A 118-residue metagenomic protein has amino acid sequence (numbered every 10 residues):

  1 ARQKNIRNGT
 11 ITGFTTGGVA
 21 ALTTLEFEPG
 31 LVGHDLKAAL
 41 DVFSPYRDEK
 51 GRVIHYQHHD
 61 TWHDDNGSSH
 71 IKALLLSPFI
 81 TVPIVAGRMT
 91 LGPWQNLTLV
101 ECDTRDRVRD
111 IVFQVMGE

Functional and structural regions predicted by a protein language model:
A1-E118: Active-site histidine-anchored catalytic micro-motif
